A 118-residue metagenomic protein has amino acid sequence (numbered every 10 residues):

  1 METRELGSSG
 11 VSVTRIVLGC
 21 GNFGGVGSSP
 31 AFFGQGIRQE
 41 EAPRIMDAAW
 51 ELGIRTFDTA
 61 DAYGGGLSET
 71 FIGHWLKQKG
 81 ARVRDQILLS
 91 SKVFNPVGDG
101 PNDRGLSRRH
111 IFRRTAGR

Functional and structural regions predicted by a protein language model:
M1-I87: N-terminal binding-site loop/beta-alpha segment at the start of enzyme catalytic domains that lines or forms
S29, G34, G100-R118: Glycine/proline-rich, positively charged, aromatic-decorated active-site loop/lid region on the catalytic face
F71-W75, L88, K92, H110-G117: Generic beta-strand or strand-like secondary-structure segments
R84-G98: A short, structured active-site edge motif that brings together acidic residues
